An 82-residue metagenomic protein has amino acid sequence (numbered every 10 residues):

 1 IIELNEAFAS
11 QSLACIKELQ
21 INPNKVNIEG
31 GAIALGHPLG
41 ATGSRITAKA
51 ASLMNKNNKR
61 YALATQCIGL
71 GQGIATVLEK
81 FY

Functional and structural regions predicted by a protein language model:
I1-Y82: Claisen-condensing/thiolase-fold acyl-transfer catalytic domains that form or cleave C-C bonds in fatty acid
